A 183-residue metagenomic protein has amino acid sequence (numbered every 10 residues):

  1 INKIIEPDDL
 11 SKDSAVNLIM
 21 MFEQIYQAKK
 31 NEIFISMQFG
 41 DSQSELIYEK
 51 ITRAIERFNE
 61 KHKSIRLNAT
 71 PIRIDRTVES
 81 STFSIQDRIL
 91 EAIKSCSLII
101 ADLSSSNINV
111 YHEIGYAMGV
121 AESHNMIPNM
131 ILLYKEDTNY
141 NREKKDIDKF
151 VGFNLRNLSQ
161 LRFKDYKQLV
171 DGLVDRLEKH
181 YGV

Functional and structural regions predicted by a protein language model:
I1-P7: Charged interaction/catalytic cores of defense and host-pathogen modules
D9-T82, R88-I93: Conserved N-terminal substructure of TIR/SEFIR domains
S36, A101-L103, L133-K135: Conserved beta-strand segments of the P-loop GTPase G domain that flank and frequently precede/overlap
D75-G119: TIR-domain catalytic/interaction hotspot
N107-H180: Cross-kingdom TIR/SEFIR domain
